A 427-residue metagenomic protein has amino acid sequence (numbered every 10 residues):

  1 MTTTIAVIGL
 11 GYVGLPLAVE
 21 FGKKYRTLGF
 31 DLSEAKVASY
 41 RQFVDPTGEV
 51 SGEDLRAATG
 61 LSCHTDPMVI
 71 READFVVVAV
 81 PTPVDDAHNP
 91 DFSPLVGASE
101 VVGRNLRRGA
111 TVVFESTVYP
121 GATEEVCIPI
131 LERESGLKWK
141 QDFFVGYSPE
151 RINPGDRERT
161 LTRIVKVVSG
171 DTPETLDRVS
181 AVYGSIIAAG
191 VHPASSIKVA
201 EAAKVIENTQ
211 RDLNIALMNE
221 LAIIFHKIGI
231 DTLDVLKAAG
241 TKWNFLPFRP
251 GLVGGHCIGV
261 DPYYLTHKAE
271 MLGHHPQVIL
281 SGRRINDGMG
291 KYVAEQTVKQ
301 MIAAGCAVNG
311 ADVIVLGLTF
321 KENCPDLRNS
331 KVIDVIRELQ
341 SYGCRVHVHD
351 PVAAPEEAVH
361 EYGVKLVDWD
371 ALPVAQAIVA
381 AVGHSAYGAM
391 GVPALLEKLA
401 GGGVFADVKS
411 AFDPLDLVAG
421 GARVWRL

Functional and structural regions predicted by a protein language model:
M1-L427: Structural/interface elements that position substrates and couple domains in central-metabolism enzymes
